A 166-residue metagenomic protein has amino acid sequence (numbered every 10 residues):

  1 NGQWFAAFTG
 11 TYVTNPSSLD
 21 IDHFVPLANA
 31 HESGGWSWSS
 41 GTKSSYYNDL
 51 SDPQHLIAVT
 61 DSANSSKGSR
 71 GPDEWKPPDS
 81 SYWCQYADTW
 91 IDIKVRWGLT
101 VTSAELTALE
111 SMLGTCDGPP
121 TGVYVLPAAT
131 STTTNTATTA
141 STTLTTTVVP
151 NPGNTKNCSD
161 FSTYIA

Functional and structural regions predicted by a protein language model:
N1: Active-site acidic/histidine clusters and adjacent loop/turn architecture that either coordinate catalytic ions
W4-T130: Domain-level detector of nuclease and nuclease-like folds in predominantly extracellular/periplasmic contexts
T130-V148: Extracellular mucin-like PTS domains
L144-I165: Extracytoplasmic/periplasm-facing segments of secreted or lipoprotein envelope proteins
